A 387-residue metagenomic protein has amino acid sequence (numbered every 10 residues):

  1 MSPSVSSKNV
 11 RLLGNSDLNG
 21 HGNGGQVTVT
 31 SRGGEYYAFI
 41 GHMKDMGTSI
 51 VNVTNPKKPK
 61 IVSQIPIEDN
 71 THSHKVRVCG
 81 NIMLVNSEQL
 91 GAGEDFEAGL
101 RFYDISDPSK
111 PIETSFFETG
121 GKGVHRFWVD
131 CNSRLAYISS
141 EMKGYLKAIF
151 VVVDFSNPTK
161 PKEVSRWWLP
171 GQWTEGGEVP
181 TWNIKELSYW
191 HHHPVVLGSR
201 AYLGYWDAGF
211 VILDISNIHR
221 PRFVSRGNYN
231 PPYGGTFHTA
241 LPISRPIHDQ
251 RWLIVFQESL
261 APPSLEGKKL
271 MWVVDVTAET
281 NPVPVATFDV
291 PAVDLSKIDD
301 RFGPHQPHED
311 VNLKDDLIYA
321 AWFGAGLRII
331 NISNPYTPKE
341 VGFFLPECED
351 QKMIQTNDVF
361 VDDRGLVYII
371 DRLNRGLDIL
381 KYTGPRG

Functional and structural regions predicted by a protein language model:
M1-G387: Feature marking well-ordered beta-strand scaffolds used for ligand recognition
